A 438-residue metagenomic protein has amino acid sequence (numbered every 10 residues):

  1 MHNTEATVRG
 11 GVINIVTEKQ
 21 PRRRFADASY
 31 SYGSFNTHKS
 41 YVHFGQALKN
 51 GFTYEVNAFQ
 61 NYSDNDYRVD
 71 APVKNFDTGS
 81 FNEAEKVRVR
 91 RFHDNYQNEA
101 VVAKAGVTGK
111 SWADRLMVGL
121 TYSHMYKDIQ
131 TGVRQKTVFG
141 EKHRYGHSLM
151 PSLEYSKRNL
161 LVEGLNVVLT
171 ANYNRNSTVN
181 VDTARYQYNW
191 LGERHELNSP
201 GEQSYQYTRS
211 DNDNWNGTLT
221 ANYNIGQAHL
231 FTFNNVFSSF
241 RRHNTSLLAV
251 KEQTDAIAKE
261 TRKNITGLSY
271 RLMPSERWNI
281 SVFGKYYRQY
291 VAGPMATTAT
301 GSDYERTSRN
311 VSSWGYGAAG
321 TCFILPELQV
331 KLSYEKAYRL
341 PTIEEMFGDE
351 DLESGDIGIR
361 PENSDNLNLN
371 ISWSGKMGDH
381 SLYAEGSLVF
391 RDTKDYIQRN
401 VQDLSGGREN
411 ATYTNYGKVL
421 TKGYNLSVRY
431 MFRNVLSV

Functional and structural regions predicted by a protein language model:
M1, T7-S31, H38-F44, D351: N-terminal periplasmic accessory domains that precede and gate Gram-negative outer-membrane beta-barrel machines
H2, E18, G33-F35, N61-N65 (+10 more regions): Structural signature of outer-membrane beta-barrel domains
T7-R9, R22, S31, N36-S40 (+8 more regions): Residues that define the transmembrane beta-barrel architecture of outer-membrane proteins
R22-R23, K49-R134: Periplasmic-side early beta-strands and strand-to-turn transitions of outer-membrane beta-barrels
R24-D27, N82-V89, V133-F139, M150-P151 (+5 more regions): Extracytoplasmic loops and strand-loop junctions of Gram-negative outer membrane beta-barrel proteins
V42-H43, Y67-N75, D128-T137, N180-Y188 (+4 more regions): Outer-membrane beta-barrel translocator domains and adjoining extracellular loop/strand segments of Gram-negative
V102-M125, R144-G301, E305-F323, S333-E335 (+4 more regions): Face-selective signature of the C-terminal outer-membrane beta-barrel domain
T321-F323, Q329-E335, R339, E362-K422 (+1 more regions): Membrane-embedded beta-barrel scaffold of Gram-negative outer-membrane proteins
